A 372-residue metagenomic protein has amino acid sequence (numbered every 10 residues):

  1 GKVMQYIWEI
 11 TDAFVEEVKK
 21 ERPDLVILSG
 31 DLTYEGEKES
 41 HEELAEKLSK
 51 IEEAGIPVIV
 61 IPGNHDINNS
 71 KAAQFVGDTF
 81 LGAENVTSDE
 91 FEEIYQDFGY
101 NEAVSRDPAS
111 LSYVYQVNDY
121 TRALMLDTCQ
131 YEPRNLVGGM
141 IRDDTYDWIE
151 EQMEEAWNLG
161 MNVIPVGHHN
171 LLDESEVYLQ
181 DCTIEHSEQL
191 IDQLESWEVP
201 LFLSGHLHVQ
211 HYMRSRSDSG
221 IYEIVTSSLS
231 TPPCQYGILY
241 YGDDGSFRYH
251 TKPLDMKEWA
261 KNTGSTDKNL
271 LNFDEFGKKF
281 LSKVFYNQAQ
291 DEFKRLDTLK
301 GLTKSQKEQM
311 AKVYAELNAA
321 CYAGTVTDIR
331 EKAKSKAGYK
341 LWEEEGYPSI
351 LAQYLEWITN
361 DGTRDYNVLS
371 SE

Functional and structural regions predicted by a protein language model:
G1-E9, V76-F80, E132-D143, E174-V177 (+1 more regions): Acidic/histidine-rich helix-loop elements that form or flank divalent-metal/phosphate-binding sites at the catalytic
G1-K38, R142: N-terminal active-site segment of His-dependent metallophosphoesterases
W8, K261-E372: Non-catalytic terminal accessory segments
K19-L25, P57, R122-L124, L136-Y222: His/acidic metal-ligating clusters that form di-metal
S29-S49, N69-D89, S175-T183, H211-S219: Metal-dependent catalytic neighborhoods of phosphoester/phosphodiester hydrolases
G30-L32, N64-D66, T128-C129, H168-N170 (+3 more regions): Active-site metal-binding loops of divalent metal-dependent hydrolases
E43-D147, I238, F247: Extended active-site neighborhood of metal-dependent phosphoesterases/phosphodiesterases
Y120-Y131, V166, Y222-S227, H250-K252: Active-site-proximal beta-strand elements of phosphoester/diester hydrolases
